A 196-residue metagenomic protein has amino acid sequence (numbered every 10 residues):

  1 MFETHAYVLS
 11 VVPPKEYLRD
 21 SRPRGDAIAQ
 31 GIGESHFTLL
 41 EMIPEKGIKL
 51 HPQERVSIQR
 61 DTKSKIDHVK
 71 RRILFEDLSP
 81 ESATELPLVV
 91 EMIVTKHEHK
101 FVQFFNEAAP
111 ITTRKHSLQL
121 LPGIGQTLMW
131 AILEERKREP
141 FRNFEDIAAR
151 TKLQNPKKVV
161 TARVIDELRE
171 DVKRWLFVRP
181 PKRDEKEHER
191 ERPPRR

Functional and structural regions predicted by a protein language model:
M1-T95, H188-R196: Structure-specific DNA junction-binding interface
M92-L120, E134-R196: C-terminal extensions
G125-Q126: Small-residue hinge/turn detector
M129-I132: Conserved hydrophobic/aromatic packing and binding residues within compact polymer-binding modules
